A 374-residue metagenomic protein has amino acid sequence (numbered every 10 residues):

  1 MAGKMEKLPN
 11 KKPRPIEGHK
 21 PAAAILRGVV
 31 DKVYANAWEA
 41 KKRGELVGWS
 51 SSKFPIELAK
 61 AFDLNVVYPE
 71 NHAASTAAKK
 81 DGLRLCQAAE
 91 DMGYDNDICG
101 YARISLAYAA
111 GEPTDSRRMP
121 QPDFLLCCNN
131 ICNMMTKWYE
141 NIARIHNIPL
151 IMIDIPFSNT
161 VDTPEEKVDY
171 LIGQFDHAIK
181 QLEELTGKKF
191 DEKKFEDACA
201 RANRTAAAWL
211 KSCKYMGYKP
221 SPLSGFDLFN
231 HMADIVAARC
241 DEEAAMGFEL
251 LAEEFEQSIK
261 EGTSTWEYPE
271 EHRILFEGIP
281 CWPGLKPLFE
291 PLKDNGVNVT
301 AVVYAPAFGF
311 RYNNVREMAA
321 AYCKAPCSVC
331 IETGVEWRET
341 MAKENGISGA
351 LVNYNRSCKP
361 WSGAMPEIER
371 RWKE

Functional and structural regions predicted by a protein language model:
A2-L46, I172, D176-P306, F310: A charged, amphipathic alpha-helical module
V47-R118, I131, W138-Y139: An N-terminal, globular interaction/scaffold subdomain
K60-E90, L275-K343: Redox- and metal-dependent alpha/beta enzyme cores, enriched for Fe-S-associated oxidoreductases and cofactor-handling
L106-A110, D115-Y215: Internal, well-ordered alpha/beta segment that forms a basic, Gly-enriched binding/recognition surface
G111-E112, S116, V329-N345, G363-E367: A short, acidic, amphipathic alpha-helical segment used as a generic capping/interface helix at domain edges
P122, A342, G346-V352: Proline-aspartate-enriched helix->loop->beta-strand connector
I142-P149, W361-E374: Short acidic, glycine/proline-enriched helix-loop-strand junctions
